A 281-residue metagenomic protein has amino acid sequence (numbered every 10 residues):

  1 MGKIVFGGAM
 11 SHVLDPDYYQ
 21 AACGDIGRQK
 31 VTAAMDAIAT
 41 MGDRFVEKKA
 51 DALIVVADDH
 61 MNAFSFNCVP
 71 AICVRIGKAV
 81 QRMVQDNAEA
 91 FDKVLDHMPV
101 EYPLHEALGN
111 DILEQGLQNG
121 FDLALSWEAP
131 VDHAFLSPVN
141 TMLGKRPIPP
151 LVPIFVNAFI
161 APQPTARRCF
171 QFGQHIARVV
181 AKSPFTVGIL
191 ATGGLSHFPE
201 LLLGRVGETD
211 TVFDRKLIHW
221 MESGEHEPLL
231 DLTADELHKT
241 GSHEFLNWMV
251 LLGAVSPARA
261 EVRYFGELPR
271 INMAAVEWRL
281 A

Functional and structural regions predicted by a protein language model:
M1-A50, F66-Q171, K182, L202-A281: Flexible, D/E/H-enriched segments
H12, H60, S196: Short, glycine/serine-rich, charged loops/turns that create anion-binding and catalytic segments at active sites
D51-A57, I154, F185-L195: Beta-strand elements within well-structured catalytic alpha/beta cores of enzymes that handle phosphate/sulfate esters
V55-H60, V179: Short HxH-centered metal-ligating active-site micro-motif
A63: Active-site environment of divalent metal-dependent phosphoester hydrolases
Q174: Phosphate-rich cofactor/ligand-interacting catalytic cores and adjacent structured alpha/beta frameworks
R178-F185: Nuclease catalytic cores that cleave nucleic-acid phosphodiester bonds, predominantly acidic two-metal-ion
L195-P199, L203: A structural signal for small-residue-enriched, beta-sheet-centric alpha/beta enzyme cores and oligomeric scaffold folds
